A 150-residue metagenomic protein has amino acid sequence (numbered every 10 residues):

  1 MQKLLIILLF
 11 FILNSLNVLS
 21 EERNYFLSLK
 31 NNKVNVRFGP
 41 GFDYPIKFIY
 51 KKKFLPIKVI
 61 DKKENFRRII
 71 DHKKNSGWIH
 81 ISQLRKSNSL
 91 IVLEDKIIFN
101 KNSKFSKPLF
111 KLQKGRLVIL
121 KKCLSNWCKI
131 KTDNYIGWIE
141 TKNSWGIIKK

Functional and structural regions predicted by a protein language model:
L4-N14: Sec-dependent N-terminal signal peptides
V18-F38, F48-K53, I60-K101, F105-N134 (+1 more regions): SH3-family beta-barrel domains
